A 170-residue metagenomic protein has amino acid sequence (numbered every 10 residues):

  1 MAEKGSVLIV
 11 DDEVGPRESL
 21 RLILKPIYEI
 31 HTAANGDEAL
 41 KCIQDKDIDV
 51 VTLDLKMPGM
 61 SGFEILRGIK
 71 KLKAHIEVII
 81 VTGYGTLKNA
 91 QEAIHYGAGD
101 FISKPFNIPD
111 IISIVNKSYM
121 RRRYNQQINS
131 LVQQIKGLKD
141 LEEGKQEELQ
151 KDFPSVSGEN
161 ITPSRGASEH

Functional and structural regions predicted by a protein language model:
E13-H31: Two-component/phosphorelay signaling modules centered on CheY-like receiver
N35-E38, S61-E64: Acidic catalytic/metal-coordinating carboxylates
K46-T52: Active-site beta3 strand of CheY-like receiver
M57: Receiver (REC) domain active-site loop signature in two-component systems and cognate sites in sensor histidine kinases
K88, F106-V115, Y119: C-terminal output helix
S130-H170: C-terminal output/effector regions of signal-responsive regulators
